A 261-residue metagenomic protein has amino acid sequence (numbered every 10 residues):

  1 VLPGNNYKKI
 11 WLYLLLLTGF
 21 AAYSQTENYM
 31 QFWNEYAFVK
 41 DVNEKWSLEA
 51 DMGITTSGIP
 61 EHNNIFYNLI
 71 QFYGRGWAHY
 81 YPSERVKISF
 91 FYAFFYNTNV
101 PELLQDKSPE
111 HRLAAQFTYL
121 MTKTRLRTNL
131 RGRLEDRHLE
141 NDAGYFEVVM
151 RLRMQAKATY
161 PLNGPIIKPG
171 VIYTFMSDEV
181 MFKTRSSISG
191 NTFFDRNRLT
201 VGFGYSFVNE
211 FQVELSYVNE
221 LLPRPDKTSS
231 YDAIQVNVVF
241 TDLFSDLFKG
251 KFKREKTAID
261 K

Functional and structural regions predicted by a protein language model:
V1-M30, K261: Bacterial Sec-dependent N-terminal signal peptides
Q25-K87: Start-of-domain marker
M30-F32, N68-F72, P109-L113, F146-M154 (+2 more regions): Residues that define the transmembrane beta-barrel architecture of outer-membrane proteins
Y36-K40, G76-Y80, A115-Y119, L134 (+3 more regions): Residues on the lipid-exposed face of transmembrane beta-strands in outer-membrane beta-barrel proteins
E44-K45, R85, T122-R127, L162-I172 (+2 more regions): Short loop/turn motifs that connect adjacent beta-strands in outer-membrane beta-barrel proteins
L48-M52, I88-F90, L126-G132, L152-A156 (+3 more regions): Transmembrane beta-strands of outer-membrane beta-barrel proteins
M52-G58, Y92-T98, M121-K123, L134-H138 (+3 more regions): Transmembrane beta-strands of outer-membrane beta-barrel pores
R133-Q212, V218, I259: Outer-membrane beta-barrel transmembrane domain signature
